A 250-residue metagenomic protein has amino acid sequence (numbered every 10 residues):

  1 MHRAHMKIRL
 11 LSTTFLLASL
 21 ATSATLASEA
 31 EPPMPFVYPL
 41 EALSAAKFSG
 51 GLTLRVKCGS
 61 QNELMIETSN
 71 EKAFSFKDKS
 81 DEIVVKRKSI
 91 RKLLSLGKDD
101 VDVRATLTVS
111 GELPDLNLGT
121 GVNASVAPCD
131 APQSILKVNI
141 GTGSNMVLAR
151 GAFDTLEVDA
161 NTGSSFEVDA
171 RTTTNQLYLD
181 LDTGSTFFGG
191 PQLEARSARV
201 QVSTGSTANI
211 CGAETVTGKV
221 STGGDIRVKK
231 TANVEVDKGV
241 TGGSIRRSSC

Functional and structural regions predicted by a protein language model:
M1-K7: N-terminal secretory signal peptides that target proteins for export/translocation
K7-A24: Gram-negative bacterial Sec-dependent N-terminal signal peptides
L26-G141, A149-N161, D169-D180, Q192-R196 (+1 more regions): Acidic (Asp/Glu) and glycine-rich low-complexity loops/linkers that are typically intrinsically disordered
T120-V122, T142-S144, S164, S185-T186 (+3 more regions): Ser/Thr/Pro-rich low-complexity tandem-repeat tracts
F187-V200, A208: Intrinsically disordered, low-complexity segments enriched in Gly and acidic/Ser/Thr residues that form flexible
S221-V236: Low-complexity, intrinsically disordered Gly/Pro/Thr-rich segments
